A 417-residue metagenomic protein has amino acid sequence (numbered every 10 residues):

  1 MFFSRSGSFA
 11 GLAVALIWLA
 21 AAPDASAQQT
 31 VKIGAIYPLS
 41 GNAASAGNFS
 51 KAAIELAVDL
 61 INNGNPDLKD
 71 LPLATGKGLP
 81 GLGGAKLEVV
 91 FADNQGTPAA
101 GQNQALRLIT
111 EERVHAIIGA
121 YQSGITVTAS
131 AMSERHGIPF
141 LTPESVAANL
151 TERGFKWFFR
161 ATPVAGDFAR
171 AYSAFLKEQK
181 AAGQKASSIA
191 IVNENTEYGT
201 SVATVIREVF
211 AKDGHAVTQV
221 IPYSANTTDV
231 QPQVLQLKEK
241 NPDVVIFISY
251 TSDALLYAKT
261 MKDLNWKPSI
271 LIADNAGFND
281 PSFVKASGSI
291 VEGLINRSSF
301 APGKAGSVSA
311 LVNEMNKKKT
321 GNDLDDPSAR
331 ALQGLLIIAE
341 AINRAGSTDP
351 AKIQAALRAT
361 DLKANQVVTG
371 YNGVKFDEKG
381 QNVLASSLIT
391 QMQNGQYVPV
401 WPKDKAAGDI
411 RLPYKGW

Functional and structural regions predicted by a protein language model:
F2-L12, A27-W417: Extracytosolic ligand-binding ectodomains
A10-A21: Bacterial N-terminal signal peptides
